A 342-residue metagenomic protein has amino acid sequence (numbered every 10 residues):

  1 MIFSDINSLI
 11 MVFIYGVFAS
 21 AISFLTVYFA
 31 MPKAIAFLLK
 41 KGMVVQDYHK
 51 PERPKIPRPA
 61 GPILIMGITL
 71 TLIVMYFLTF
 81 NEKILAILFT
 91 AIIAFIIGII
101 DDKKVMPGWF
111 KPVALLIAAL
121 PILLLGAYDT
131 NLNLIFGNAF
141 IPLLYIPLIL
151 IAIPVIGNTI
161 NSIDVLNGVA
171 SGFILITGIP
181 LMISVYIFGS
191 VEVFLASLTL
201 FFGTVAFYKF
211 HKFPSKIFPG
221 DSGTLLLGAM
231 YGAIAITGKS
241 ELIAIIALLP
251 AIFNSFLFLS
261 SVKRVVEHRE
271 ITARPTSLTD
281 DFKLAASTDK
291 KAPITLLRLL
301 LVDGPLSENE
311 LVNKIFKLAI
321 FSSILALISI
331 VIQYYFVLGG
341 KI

Functional and structural regions predicted by a protein language model:
I2-V262, F321-S322, A326, I330-Q333 (+1 more regions): "…together with the soluble PPM/PP2C metallo-phosphatase catalytic core" -> "…together with the soluble PPM/PP2C
Y15, D289-I342: C-terminal membrane-adjacent module
S255-N309: Membrane-proximal soluble regions of multi-pass membrane proteins
